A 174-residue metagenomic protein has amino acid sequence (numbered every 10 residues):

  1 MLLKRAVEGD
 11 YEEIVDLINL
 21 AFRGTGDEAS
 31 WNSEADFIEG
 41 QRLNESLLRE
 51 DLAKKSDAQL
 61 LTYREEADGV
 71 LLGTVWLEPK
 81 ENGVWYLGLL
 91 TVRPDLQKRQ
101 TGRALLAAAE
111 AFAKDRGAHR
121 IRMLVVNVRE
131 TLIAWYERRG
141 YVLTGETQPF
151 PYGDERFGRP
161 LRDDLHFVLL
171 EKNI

Functional and structural regions predicted by a protein language model:
L2-D16, R23-G26: A short beta-loop-alpha structural element at the N-terminal edge of CoA-dependent acyl/N-acetyltransferase catalytic
N19-R49: Conserved GNAT-fold acetyl-CoA-binding loop/helix
L43-T62, D163-H166: A short helix-loop-beta-strand connector motif used in the catalytic cores of GNAT acetyltransferases and, in some
T62, G69-E78, Y86-T91: Conserved beta-strand in the GNAT
R64, L90-K98, V125-N127: A short, internal acetyl-CoA/4′-phosphopantetheine-binding micro-motif in the GNAT/acyltransferase core
V92, K98-A111, R138: Conserved acetyl-CoA-binding loop-helix of GNAT-fold acetyltransferases
H119, V126-I133, R139-V142, E146-I174: C-terminal "cap" of GNAT-fold acetyltransferases
